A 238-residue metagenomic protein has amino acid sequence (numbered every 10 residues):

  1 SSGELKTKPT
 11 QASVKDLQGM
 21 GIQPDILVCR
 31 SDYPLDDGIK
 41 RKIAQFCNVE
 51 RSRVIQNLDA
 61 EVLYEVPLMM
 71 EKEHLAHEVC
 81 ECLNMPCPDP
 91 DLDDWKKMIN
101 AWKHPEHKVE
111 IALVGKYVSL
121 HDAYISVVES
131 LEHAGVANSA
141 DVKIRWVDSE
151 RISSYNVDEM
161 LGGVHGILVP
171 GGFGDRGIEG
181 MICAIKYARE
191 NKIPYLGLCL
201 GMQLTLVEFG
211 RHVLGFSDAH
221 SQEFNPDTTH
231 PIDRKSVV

Functional and structural regions predicted by a protein language model:
S1-V238: N-terminal beta1-alpha1 cap of cysteine-dependent amidohydrolase-like domains
